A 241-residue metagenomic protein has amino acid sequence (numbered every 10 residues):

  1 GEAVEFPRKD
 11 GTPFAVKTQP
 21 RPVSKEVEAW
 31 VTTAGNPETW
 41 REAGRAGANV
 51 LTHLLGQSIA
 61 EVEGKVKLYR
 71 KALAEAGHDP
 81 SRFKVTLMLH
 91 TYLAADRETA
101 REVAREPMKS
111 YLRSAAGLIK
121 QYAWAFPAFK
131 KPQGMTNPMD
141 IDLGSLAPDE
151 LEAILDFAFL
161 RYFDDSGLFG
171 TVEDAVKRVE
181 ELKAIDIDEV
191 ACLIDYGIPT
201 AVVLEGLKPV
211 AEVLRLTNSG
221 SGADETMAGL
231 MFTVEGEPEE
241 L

Functional and structural regions predicted by a protein language model:
G1-Q19, A60-A184, G220-E240: An alpha-helical appendage that flanks or caps ligand/catalytic pockets
P22-E28: A local structural motif
A29-T32, V50-H53, F83-H90, V190-C192: Hydrophobic faces of well-ordered beta-strands that scaffold small-molecule active sites in alpha/beta enzyme cores
G35-I59, K65-V66: A conserved active-site cap/scaffold subdomain adjacent to cofactor or substrate pockets
A46, I185-I187: Structural motif
A48-T52, L160-D165, A191-G197: Glycine- and acidic
L54-I59, C192-L204: Glycine-rich, proline-tolerant flexible connector loops at the mouths of alpha/beta enzymes
V62-R70, P199-G220: C-terminal helical cap(s) of enzyme catalytic domains, especially alpha/beta-barrels
